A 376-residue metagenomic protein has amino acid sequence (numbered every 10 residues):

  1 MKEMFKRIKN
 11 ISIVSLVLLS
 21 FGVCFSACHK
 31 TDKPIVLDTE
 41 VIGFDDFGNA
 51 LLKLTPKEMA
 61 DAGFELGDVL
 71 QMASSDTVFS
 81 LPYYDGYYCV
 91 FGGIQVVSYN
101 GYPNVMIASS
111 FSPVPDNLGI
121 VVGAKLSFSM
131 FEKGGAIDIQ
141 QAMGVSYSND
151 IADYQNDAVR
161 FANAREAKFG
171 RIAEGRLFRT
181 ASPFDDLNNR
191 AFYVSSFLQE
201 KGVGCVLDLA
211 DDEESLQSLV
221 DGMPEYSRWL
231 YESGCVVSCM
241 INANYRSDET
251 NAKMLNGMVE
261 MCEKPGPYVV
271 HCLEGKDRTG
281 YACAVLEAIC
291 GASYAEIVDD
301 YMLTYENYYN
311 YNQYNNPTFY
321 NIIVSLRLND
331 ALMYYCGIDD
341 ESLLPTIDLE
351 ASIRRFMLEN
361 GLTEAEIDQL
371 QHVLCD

Functional and structural regions predicted by a protein language model:
K2-S15: Bacterial N-terminal signal peptides that target proteins for export
S15-G22: Alpha-helical transmembrane segments
V23-A27: C-terminal motif of bacterial Sec signal peptides marking the signal peptidase cleavage site
H29-T31, F111, D116-Y268, Y281-D376: Cys-dependent protein tyrosine phosphatase-like superfamily
D32-F111, P115-F131: Long, compositionally biased stretches
V269-L273: ATP phosphate-binding P-loop of adenylate-forming
E274, R278-T279: Ser/Thr-glycine-rich phosphate-binding loops at phosphate-binding pockets of nucleotides, nucleotide cofactors
